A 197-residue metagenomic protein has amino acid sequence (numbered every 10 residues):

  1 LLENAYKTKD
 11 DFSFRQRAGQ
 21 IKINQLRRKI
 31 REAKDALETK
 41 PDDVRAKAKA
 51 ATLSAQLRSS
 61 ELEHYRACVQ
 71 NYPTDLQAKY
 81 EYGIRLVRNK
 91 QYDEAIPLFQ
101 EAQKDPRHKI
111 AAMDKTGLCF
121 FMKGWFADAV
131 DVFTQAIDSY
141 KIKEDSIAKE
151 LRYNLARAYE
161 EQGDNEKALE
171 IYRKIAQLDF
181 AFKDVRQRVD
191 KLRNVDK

Functional and structural regions predicted by a protein language model:
K7-T8, N71, K104-D105, S139-K143 (+1 more regions): Structural marker of alpha-solenoid helical repeat scaffolds
